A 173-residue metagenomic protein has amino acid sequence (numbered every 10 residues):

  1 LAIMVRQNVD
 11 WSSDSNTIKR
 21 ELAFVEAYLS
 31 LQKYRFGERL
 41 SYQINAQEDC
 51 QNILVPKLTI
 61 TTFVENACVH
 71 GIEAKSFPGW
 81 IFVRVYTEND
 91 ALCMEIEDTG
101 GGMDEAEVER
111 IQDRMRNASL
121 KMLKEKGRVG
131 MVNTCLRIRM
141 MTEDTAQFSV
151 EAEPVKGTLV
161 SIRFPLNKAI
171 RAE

Functional and structural regions predicted by a protein language model:
L1-E151, L159: Two-component histidine phosphotransfer core
A152-E173: C-terminal end segment of the histidine kinase catalytic
